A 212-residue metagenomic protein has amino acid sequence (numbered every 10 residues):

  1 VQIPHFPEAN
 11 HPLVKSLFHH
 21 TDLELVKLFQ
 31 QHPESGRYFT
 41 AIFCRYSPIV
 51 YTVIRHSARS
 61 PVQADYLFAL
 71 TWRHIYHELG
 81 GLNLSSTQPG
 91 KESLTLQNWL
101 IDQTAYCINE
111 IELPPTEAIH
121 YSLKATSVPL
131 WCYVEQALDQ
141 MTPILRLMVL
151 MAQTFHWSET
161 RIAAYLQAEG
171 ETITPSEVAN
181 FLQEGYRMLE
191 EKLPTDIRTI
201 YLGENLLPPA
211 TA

Functional and structural regions predicted by a protein language model:
K15-F18, L28-T52: A short, charge-rich alpha-helical start-of-domain segment used by transcription regulators
L25-Q31, C132-M141: Short amphipathic alpha-helical boundary/capping segments
Q31-H32, H56-S60, A69-K91, P114-T116: Sigma70-family region 2
Y38, F43, V134, L138-Y165: Short amphipathic alpha helix immediately N-terminal
Y46, V50, I54, L67-Y76 (+2 more regions): Short, small-hydrophobic-rich alpha-helical interface motif
G80-T87, L94-H120: Arg/Lys-rich amphipathic alpha helix in sigma70-family domain 2
L113-Q136: Acidic, proline/glycine-rich intrinsically disordered inter-domain spacer in sigma factors
L166-P208: DNA-recognition helix of helix-turn-helix
